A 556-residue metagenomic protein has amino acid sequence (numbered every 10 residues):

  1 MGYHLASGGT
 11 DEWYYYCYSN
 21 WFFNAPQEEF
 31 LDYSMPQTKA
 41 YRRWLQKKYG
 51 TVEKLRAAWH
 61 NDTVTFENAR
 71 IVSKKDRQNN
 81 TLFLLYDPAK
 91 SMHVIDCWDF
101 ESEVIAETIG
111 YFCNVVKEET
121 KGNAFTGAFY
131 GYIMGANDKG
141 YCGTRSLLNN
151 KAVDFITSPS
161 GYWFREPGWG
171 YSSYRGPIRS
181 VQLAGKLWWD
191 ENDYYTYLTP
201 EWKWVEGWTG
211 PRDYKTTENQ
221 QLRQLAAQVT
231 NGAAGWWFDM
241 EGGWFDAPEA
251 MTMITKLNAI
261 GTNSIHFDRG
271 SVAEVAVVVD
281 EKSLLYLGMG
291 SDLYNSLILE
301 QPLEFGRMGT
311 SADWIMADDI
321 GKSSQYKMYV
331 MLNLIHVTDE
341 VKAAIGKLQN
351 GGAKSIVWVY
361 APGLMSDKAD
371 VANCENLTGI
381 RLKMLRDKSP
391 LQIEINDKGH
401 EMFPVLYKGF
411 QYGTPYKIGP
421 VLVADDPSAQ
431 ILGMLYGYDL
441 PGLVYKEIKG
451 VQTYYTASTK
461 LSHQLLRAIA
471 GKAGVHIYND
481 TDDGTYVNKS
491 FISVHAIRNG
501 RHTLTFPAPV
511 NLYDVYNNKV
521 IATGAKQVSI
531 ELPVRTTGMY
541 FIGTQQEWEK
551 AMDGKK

Functional and structural regions predicted by a protein language model:
M1-V153, P159-W163, G170-Y171, P177: Polysaccharide-binding and catalytic clefts of secreted carbohydrate-active enzymes
L5, S158, W237-F238, W314 (+4 more regions): Conserved beta-strand positions
W13-S19, K139, E201, G288 (+2 more regions): Short, solvent-exposed loop/turn and secondary-structure capping segments
P88-S91, G122, G127-E300, M384-P420 (+5 more regions): Hydrophobic targeting/anchoring helices
G127, D313-I315, L432, Y513: General small-molecule cofactor/ligand-binding pocket signal
T217, S324, L332-K556: A conserved amphipathic helix/loop scaffold that creates a polar/acidic microenvironment used either to coordinate
P302-K322: A short, well-structured beta->alpha microelement
